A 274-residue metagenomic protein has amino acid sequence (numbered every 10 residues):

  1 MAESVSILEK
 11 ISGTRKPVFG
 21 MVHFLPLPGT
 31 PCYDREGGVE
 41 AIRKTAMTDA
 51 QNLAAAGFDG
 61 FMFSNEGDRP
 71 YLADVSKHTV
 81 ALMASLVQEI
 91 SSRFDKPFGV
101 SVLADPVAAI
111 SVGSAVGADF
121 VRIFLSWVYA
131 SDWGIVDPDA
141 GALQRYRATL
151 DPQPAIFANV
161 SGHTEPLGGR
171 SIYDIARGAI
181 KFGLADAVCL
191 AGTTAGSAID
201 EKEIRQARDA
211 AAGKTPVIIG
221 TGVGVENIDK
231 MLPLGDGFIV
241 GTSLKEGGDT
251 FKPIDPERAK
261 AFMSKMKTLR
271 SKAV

Functional and structural regions predicted by a protein language model:
A2-S85, E89-R93, G169-L184, A259-K267 (+1 more regions): Conserved N-terminal beta1-alpha1 strand-loop-helix module at the mouth
T14-R15, G20-M21, L72-V100, P138-A158 (+2 more regions): Alpha-helix-loop-beta-strand connector modules within alpha/beta enzyme cores
V18-M21, G57-G67, F98-V102, I123 (+2 more regions): Short beta-strand segments at enzyme active-site cores
H23-L27, E66, S101-V107, S126-V128 (+4 more regions): Active-site beta-loop-alpha junctions enriched in small/polar residues
F24-T30, A108, V112-A187: Conserved anion-binding
G57-L82, V128-W133, V188-I199, E246-D249: Glycine-rich, proline-tolerant flexible connector loops at the mouths of alpha/beta enzymes
V100, D105-A118, L167, S171-R177 (+3 more regions): Catalytic cores of alpha/beta
A148, R170-V188, A195-K214, E226: Short loop-to-alpha-helix "cap/lid" segments that border enzyme active sites across diverse enzyme classes
